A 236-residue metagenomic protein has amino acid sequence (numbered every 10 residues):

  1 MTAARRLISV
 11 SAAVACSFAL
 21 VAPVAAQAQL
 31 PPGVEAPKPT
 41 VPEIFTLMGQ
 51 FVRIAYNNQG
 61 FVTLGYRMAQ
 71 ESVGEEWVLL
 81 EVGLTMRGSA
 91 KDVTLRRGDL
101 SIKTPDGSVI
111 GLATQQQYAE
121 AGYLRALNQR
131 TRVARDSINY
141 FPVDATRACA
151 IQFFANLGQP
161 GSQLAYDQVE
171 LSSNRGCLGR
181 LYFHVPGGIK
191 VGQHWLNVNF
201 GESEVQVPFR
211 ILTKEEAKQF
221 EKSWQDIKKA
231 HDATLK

Functional and structural regions predicted by a protein language model:
M1-R6: N-terminal secretory signal peptides that target proteins for export/translocation
L7-S9, F209: Generic secretory/membrane-interface signal
S11-A22: Bacterial N-terminal signal peptides
Q27-K236: Conserved functional micro-motifs across diverse proteins
